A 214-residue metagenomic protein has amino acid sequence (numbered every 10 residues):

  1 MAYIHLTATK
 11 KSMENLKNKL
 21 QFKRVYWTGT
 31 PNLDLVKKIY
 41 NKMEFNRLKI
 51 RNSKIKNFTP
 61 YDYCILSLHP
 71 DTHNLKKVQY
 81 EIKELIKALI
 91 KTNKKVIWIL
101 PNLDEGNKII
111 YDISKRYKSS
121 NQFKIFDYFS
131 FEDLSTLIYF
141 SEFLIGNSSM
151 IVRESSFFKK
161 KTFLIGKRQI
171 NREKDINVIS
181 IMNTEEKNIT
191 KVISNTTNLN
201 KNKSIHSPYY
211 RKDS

Functional and structural regions predicted by a protein language model:
M1-S214: Nucleotide-activated sugar donor-binding and catalytic core shared by glycosyltransferases and related lipid-linked
